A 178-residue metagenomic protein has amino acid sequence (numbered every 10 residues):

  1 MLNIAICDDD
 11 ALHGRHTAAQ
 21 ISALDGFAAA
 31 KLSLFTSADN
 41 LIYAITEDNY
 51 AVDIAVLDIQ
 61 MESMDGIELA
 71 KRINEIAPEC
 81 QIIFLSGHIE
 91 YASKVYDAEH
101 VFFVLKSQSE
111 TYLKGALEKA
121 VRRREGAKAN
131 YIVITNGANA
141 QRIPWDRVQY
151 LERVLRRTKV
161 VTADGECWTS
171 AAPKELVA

Functional and structural regions predicted by a protein language model:
L2-I21, A55: Conserved acidic segment of CheY-like receiver
G14-S22, L41-A44, A70: Short, well-ordered amphipathic alpha-helices
G26-S37, A44: Short hydrophobic/Thr-rich beta-strand motif most characteristic of the beta2 strand and flanking loop of CheY-like
F27, I42-G126: CheY-like receiver
T36, L105-K106, A171: Short loop/edge segments at beta-strand edges and connector loops that shape dinucleotide/nucleotide cofactor-binding
G115-A178: Conserved binding/recognition cores within well-folded domains
